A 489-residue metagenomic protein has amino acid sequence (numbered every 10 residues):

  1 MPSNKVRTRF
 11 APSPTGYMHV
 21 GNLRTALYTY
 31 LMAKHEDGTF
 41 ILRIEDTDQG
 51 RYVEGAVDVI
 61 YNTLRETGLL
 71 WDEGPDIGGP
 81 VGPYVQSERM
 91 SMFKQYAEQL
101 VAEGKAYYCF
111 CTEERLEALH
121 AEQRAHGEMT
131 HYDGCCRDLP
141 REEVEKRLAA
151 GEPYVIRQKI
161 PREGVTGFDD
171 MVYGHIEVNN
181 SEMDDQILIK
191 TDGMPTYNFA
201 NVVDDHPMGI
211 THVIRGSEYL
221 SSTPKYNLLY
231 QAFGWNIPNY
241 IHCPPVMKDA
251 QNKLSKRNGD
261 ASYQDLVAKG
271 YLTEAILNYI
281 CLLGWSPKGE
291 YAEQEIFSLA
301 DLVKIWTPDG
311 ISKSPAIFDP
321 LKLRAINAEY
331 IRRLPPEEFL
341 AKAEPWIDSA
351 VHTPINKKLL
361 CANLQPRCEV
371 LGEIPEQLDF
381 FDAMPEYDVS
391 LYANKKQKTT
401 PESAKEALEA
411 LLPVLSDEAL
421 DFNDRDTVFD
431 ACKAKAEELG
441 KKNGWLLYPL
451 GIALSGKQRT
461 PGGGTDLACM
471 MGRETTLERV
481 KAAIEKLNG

Functional and structural regions predicted by a protein language model:
P2-A125, S222-W235, A275: N-terminal Rossmann-like or analogous alpha/beta NTP/dinucleotide-binding catalytic cores that position adenine
V20, L266-E274, K313-D319, H352-L360 (+1 more regions): Structural motif
T29, I60, L100, G104 (+8 more regions): Residue-level signal for inorganic ion chemistry
K34-D46, F199-H212, F233-M247, P461-D466 (+1 more regions): Glycine-rich phosphate/pyrophosphate-binding loops and their adjacent beta-strand/loop elements at enzyme active sites
P83-S87, F110, I189-K190, M208-Y219 (+5 more regions): Conserved phosphate-binding loops in nucleotide/dinucleotide-binding enzymes
A102, Y107-H242, K248-L254, S262: Active-site cores that bind ATP or allylic diphosphates and position pyrophosphate for catalysis
P336-L439: Small-residue-rich helix-loop
D426-N488: Charged substrate- and nucleic-acid-binding regions of tRNA-handling and nucleotidyl-transfer enzymes, centered on
